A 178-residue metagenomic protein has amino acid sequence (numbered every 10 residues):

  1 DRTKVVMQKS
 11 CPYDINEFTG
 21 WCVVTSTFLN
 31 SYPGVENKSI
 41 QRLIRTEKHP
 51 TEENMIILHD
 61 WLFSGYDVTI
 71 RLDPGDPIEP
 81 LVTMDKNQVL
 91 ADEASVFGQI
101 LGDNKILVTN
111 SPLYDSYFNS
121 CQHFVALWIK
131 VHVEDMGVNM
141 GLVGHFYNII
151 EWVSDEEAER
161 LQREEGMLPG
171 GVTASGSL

Functional and structural regions predicted by a protein language model:
D1-P12: Short beta-strand elements
S10-L178: Ser/Thr/Gly/Pro-rich, low-complexity flexible regions
